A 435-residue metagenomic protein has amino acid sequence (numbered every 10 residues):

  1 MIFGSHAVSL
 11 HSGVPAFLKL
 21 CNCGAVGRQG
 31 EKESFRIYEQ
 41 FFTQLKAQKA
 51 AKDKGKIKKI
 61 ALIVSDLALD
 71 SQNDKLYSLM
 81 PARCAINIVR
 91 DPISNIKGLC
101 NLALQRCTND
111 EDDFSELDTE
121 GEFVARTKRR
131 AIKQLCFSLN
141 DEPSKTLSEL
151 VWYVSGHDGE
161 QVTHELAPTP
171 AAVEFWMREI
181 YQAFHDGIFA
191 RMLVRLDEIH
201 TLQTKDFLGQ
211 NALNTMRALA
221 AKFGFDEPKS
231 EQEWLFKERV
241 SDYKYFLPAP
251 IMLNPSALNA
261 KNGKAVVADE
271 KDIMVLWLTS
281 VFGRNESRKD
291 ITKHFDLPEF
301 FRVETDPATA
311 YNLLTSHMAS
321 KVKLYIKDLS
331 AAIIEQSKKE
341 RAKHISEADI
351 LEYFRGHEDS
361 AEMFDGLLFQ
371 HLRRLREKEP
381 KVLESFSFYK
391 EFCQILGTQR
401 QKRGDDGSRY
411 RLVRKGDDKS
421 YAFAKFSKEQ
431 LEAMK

Functional and structural regions predicted by a protein language model:
M1-F114, W176-A190: PAPS-dependent sulfotransferase catalytic domain
M1-K59, L367-Q370, R374-K390, Q394-K435: PAPS-dependent sulfotransferase catalytic core
G13-L18, L79, R191-R195, F223 (+2 more regions): Alpha-helix C-terminal capping segments
A47-A50, N101, F137, R178-V194 (+16 more regions): Generic surface-pattern signal
Q72-K271, V275-S280, N285: PAPS-dependent sulfotransferase catalytic domain
L135, L147-L150, V154, L278 (+14 more regions): Extended hydrophobic/Leu-rich segments
F175-K222, Q336, K378-K381, F386 (+2 more regions): Extended amphipathic secondary-structure runs
S230-G366: PAPS-dependent sulfotransferase catalytic core
